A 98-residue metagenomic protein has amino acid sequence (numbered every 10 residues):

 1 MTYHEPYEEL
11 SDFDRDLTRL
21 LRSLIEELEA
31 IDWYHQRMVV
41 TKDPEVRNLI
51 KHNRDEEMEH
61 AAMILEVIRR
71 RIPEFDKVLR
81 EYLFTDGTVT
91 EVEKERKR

Functional and structural regions predicted by a protein language model:
M1-R98: Iron-associated oxidoreductase/ferritin-like identity signal
